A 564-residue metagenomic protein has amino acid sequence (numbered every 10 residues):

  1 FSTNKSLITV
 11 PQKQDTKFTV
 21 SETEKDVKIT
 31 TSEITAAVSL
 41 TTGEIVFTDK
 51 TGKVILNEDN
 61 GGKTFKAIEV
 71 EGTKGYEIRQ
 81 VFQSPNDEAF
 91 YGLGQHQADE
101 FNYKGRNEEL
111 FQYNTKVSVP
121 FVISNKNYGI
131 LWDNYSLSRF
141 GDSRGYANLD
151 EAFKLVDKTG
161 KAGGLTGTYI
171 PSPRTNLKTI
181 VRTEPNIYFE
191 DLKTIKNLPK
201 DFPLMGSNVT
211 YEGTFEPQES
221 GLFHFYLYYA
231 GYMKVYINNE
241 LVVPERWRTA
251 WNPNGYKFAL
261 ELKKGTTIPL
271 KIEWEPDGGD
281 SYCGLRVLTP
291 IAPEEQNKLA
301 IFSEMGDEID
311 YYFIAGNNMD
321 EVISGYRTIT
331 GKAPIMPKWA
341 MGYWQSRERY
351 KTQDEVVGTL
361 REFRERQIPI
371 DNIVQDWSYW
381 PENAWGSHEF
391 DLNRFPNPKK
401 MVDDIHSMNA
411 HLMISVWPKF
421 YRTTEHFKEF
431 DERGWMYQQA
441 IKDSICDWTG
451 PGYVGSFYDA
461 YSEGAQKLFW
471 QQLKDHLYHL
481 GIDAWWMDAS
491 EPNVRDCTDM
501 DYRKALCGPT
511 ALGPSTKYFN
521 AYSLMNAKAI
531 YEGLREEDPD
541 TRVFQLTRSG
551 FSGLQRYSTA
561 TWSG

Functional and structural regions predicted by a protein language model:
F1-K154, T159, S207-N208, L222 (+10 more regions): N-terminal accessory segment at the very beginning of proteins
S6-I8, N57, Y256-F258, P369-G564: Aromatic- and carboxylate-enriched substrate-binding clefts and catalytic-loop regions of carbohydrate-active enzymes
K17-F18, L198-F202, E212-F215, K257-L262: Beta-strand-rich interaction surfaces with strong enrichment in secreted/lumenal proteins
G94, I180-G206, T328-T330: Edge strands and adjacent loops of beta-rich recognition modules
D150-K193, G316: Predominantly extracellular/luminal regions of secreted and cell-surface proteins, especially disulfide-bonded
K196-V209, P244-P253, C507-P509, G513 (+1 more regions): Extracellular beta-rich ligand/substrate-recognition surface
F215-V235, L270: Aromatic-lined ligand-binding clefts that engage carbohydrates, nucleic acids, or primary amines
K351-E365, A465-D475: Short, acidic/polar
